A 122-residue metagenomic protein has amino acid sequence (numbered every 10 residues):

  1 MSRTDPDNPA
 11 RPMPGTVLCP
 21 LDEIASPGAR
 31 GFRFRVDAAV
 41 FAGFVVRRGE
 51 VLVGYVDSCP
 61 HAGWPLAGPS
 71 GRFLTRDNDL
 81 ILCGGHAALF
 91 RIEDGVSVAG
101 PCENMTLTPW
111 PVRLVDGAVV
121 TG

Functional and structural regions predicted by a protein language model:
M1-D77, R91-I92, T106-G122: N-terminal pre-ligand scaffold of iron-sulfur
C59, C83-H86: Short cysteine clusters
F73-C83, S97-M105: Short cysteine/histidine-rich metal-coordination sites, predominantly Zn2+-binding motifs
F90-R91, A99: Short beta-strand His + acidic residue motifs that chelate non-heme Fe in jelly-roll/DSBH and cupin folds
